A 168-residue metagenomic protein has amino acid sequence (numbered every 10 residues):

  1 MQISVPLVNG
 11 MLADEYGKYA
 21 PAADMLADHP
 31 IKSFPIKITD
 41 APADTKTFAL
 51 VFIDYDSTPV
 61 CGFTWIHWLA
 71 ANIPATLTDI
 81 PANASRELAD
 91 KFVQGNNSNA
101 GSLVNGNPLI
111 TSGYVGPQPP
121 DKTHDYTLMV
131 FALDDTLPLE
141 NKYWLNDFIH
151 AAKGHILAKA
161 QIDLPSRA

Functional and structural regions predicted by a protein language model:
M1-A168: N-terminus-centered regions that define maturation/targeting leaders and the start of the first functional domain
